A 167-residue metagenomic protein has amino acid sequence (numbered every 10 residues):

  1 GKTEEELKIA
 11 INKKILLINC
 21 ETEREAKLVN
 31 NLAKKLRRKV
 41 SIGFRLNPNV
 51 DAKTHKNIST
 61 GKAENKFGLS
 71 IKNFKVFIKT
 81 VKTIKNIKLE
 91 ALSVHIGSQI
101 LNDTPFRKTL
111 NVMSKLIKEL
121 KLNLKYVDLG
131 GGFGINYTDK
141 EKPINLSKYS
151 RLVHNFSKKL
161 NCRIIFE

Functional and structural regions predicted by a protein language model:
G1-I15: N-terminal active-site wall of soluble small-molecule enzyme domains
T3-E6, P48-A63, I96-L101, F133-N136: Conserved radical SAM core fold
E5, I9, L28-N31, K35 (+3 more regions): Alpha-helical scaffolding segments of alpha/beta enzyme cores, especially the outer helices of TIM-barrel or partial
I11-I18, K56-G68, N102, T138-K148: Glycine-rich tight-turn/loop motif centered on a GG-T
L16-C20, V40-L46, L89-I96, K125-G131 (+1 more regions): Hydrophobic faces of well-ordered beta-strands that scaffold small-molecule active sites in alpha/beta enzyme cores
E21-K88: Conserved anion-binding
T80-P105: Gly/Ser/Thr-enriched, mixed-charge loops and adjacent short helices that form phosphate/oxyanion-binding elements
I96-F166: C-terminal active-site-proximal or functional interface alpha/beta core segments in diverse enzymes
